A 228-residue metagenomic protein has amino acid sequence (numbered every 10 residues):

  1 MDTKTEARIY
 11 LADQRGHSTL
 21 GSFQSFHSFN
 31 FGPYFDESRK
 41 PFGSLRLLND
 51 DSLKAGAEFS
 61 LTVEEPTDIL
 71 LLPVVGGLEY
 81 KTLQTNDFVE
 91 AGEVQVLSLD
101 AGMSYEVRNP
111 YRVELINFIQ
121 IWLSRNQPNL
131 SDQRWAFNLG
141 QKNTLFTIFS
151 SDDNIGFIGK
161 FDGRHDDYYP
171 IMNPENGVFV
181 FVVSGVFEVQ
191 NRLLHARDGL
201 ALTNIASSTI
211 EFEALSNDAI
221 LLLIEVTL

Functional and structural regions predicted by a protein language model:
M1-Y10: Hydrophobic transmembrane alpha-helices and immediately adjacent juxtamembrane helices of multi-pass inner-membrane
I9-E37, S44-E65, V74-G102, N154-P174 (+2 more regions): Conserved short histidine dyad/triad with adjacent acidic residue
L48-N49, P73, W122, V183: Short beta-strand segments
G77, S184-V186, D218: Structural motif
Q84-N86, L99-N129, D152, N204-L228: Ligand-binding loop in jelly-roll beta-barrel domains
V113-V189, A196: Conserved, well-structured core segments that form or line functional sites
